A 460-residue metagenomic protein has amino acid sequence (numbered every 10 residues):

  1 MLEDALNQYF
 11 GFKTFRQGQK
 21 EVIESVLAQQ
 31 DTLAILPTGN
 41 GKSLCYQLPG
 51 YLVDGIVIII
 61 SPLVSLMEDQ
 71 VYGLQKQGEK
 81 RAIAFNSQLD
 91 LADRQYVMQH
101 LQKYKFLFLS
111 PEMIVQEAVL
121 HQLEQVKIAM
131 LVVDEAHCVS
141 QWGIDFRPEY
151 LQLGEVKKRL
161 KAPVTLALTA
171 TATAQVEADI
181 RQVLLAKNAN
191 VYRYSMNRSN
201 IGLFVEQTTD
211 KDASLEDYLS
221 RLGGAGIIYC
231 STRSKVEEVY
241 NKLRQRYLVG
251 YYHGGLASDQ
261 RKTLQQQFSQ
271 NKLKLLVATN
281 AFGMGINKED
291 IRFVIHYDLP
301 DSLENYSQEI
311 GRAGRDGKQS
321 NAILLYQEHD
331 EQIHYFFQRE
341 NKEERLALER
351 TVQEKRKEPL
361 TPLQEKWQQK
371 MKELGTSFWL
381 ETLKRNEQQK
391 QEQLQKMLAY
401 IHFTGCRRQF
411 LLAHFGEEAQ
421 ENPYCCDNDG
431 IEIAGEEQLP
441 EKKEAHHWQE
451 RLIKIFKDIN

Functional and structural regions predicted by a protein language model:
L2-Y9, K13-C45, P49-G55, I60 (+3 more regions): Helicase motor core with emphasis on the C-terminal RecA-like subdomain
G223-Y229, R233-V236, Y247-G250, G254-A257 (+3 more regions): C-terminal helicase lobe
